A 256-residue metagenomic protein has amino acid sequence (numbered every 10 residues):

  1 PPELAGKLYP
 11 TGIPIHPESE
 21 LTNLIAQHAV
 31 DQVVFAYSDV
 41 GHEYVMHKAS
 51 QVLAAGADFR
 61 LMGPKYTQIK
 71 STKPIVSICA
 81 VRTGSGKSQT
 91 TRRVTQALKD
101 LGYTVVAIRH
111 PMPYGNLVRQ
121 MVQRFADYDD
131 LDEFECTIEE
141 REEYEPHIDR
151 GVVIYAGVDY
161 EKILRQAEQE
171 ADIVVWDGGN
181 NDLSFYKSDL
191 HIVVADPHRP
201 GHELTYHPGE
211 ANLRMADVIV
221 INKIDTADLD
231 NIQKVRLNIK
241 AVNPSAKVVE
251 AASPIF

Functional and structural regions predicted by a protein language model:
P2-K65: Phosphate-bearing ligand-interacting subdomains that bind or position ATP/ADP/UDP/GDP/NAD(P) or nucleotide-linked
K7-S19, V33-V40, T226-F256: C-terminal lobe/tail of nucleotide-utilizing enzymes
L8-P10, Q68-S71, L183-K187: Short loop/helix-cap segments at secondary-structure boundaries that form the rim of catalytic
A26, S77, Q96-I221, T226-K240: Flexible phosphate-sensing "switch/lid" loops adjacent to ATP/NTP-binding sites across phosphate-transfer
A54-I69, R199-L204, V248-A251: Short, acidic/small-residue loops that bind anionic groups at enzyme active sites
P64, V81, H110, D196 (+1 more regions): Cofactor-binding loop segments of dinucleotide-utilizing enzymes, especially the Rossmann-like FAD- and NAD(P)+-binding
P64-P74, K162-R165: A short, basic/flexible loop-to-alpha-helix module at the beginning of a structural domain
V76-V94: Glycine-rich phosphate-binding P-loop
